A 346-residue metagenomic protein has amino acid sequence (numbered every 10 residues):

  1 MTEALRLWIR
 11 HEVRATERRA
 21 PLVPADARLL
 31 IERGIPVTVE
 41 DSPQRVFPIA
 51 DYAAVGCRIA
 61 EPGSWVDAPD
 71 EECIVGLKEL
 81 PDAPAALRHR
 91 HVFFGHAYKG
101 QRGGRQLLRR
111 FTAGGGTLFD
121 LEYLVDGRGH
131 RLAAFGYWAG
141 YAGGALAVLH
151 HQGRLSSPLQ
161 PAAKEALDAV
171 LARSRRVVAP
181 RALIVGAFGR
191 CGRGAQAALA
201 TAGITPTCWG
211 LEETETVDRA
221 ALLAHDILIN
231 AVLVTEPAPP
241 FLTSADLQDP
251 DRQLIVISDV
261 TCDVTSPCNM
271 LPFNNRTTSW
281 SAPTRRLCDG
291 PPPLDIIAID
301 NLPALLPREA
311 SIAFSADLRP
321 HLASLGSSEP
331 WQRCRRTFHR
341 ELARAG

Functional and structural regions predicted by a protein language model:
E3-R110: An N-terminal-biased, well-structured beta-alpha scaffold segment characteristic of Rossmann-like dinucleotide-binding
A4, R88, V178-R181, L254: Phosphate-coordination loops involved in phosphoryl transfer and adenosine-cofactor binding
I9, T38-D41, A60-E61, V75-G76 (+5 more regions): General beta-strand structural signal in soluble alpha/beta enzymes
H11-S42, F47, S156-L233: Glycine-rich phosphate/diphosphate-binding loop of Rossmann-like nucleotide-binding domains
K78-E79, G95-H96, V232-P237, T261-C262 (+1 more regions): Short glycine-/small-residue-rich Rossmann-like dinucleotide-binding loops
T117, E122-V170, C262-G346: Adenosine-phosphate binding glycine-rich loop
L211-G290: Rossmann-like adenosine-cofactor binding region
